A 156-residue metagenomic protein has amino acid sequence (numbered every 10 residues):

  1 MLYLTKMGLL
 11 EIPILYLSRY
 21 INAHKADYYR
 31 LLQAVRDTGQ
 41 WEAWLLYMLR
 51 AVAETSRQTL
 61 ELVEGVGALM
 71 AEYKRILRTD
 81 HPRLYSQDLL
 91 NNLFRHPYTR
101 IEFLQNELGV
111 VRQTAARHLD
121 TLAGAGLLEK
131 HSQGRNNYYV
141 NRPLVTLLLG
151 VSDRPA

Functional and structural regions predicted by a protein language model:
M1-E64, A68: Phosphate/pyrophosphate-binding active-site loops
A26, L46, Q87-N91, E102 (+1 more regions): Feature representing long, continuous alpha-helical segments
L60-L90: Short alpha-helical segments that sit at the start of domains
P82-R83, K130-R154: Short, cationic-aromatic polyanion-contact patches
L90, R95-L108: Short acidic, hydrophobic short linear motifs in intrinsically disordered regions
L93, A115-A125, Y139: Basic amphipathic alpha-helical segments that dock to polyanions
Y98-T99, A125, N136: Active-site lining segments that contact anionic ligands and/or coordinate catalytic metals
V111-R112: Short coil turns linking two alpha-helices in DNA-binding domains
